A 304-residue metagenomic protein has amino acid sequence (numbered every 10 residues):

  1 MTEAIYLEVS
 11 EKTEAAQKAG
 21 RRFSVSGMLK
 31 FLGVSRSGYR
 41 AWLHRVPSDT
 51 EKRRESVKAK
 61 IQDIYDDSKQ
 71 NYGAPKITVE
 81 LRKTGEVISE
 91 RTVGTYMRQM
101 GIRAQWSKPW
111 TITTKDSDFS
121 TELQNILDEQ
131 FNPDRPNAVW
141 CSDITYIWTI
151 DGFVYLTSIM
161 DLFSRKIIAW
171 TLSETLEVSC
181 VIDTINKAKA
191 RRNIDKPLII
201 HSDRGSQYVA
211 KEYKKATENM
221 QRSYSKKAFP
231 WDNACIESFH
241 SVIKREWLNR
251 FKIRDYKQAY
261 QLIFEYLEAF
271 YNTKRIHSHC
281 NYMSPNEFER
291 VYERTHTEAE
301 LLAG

Functional and structural regions predicted by a protein language model:
M1-S24, S56, K60, A299-E300: Residue-centric detector for conserved, function-critical "anchor" positions in compact interaction modules
E3-L7, L29, R36, R40-R135 (+2 more regions): Basic, flexible linker segments flanking DNA-binding modules in nucleic acid-interacting mobile-element proteins
V9, L29, Y39, I61 (+15 more regions): Mobile genetic element proteins and their domesticated derivatives, centered on retroelements and DNA transposons
S48, V87, F131-N132, T149-I150 (+3 more regions): Conserved, non-catalytic sequence blocks in retroelement Pol enzymes and Pol-derived host proteins
T113-S117, S202-R204, A210-E212, Y224-K244 (+2 more regions): RNase H-like two-metal-ion nuclease catalytic core shared by retroviral integrases and related mobile-element nucleases
E129, P133-I168, E174-T175: An active-site-proximal beta-strand-loop segment
W148, G152, W170-N193, V209: Active-site beta-loop-alpha junctions of metal-dependent nucleic acid enzymes, especially the RNase H-like/DDE
E218, V242-G304: C-terminal domain-tail junction helix/linker
